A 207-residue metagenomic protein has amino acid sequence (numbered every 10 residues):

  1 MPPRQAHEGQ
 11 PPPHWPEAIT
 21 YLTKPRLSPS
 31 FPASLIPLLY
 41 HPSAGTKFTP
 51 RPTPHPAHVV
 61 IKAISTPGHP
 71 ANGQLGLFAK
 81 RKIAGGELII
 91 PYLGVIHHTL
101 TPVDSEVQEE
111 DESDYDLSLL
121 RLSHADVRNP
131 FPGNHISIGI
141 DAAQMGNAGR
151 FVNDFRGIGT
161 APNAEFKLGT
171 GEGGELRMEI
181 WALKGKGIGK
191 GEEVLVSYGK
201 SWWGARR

Functional and structural regions predicted by a protein language model:
M1-R81, E192, K200-S201, R206-R207: Accessory low-complexity/Zn-finger-associated flanking regions of SET/PR-domain chromatin methyltransferases
M1-W15, Q108-F131: Short, charged N-terminal helix-start/capping segments
P12, L38-H41, G86, I90-L93 (+5 more regions): Generic ordered-secondary-structure signal
T46, P50-P67, S113-R207: Catalytic core of the SET domain in histone-lysine N-methyltransferases, recognizing conserved active-site
A63-V107, W181-A205: Conserved SET/PR-domain catalytic core that frames the SAM/AdoMet-binding pocket
